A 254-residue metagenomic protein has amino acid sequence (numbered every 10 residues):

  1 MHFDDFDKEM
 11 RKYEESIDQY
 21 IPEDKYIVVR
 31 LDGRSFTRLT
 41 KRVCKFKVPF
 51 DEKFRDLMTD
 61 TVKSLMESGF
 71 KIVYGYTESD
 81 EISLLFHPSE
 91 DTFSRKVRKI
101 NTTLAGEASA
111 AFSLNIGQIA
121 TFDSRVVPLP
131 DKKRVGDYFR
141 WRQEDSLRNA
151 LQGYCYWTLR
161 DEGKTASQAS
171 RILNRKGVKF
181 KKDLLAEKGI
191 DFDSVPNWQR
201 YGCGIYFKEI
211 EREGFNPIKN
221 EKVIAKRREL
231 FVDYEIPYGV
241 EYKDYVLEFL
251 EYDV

Functional and structural regions predicted by a protein language model:
M1-V254: Regulatory and interdomain segments flanking nucleotide-handling catalytic cores in signaling/defense enzymes
